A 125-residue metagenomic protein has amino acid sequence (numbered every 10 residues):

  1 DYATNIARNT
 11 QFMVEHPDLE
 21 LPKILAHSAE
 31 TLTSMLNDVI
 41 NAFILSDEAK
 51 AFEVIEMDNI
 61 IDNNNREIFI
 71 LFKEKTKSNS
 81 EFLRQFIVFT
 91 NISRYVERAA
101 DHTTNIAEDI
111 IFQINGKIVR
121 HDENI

Functional and structural regions predicted by a protein language model:
Y2-I125: Cytosolic, long alpha-helical scaffolding segments
